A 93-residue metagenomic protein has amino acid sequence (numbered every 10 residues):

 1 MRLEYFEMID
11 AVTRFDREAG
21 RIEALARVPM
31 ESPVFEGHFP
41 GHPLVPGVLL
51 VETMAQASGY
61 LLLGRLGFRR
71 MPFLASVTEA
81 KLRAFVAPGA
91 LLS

Functional and structural regions predicted by a protein language model:
M1-L3, G67: Short aromatic-glycine motifs in intrinsically disordered, low-complexity regions
R2, A11, T78-K81: FNR-like FAD-binding dehydrogenase module
L3, E31, A87, L91: Conserved active-site/ligand-binding neighborhood in enzyme cores
E4-V45: Catalytic strand-loop segment that frames the active site of acyl-thioester-processing enzymes
E36-Y60: Compact, glycine-rich, soluble single-domain proteins
A57-S93: Hydrophobic beta-strand-centered segment that forms part of the acyl-chain substrate-binding groove
